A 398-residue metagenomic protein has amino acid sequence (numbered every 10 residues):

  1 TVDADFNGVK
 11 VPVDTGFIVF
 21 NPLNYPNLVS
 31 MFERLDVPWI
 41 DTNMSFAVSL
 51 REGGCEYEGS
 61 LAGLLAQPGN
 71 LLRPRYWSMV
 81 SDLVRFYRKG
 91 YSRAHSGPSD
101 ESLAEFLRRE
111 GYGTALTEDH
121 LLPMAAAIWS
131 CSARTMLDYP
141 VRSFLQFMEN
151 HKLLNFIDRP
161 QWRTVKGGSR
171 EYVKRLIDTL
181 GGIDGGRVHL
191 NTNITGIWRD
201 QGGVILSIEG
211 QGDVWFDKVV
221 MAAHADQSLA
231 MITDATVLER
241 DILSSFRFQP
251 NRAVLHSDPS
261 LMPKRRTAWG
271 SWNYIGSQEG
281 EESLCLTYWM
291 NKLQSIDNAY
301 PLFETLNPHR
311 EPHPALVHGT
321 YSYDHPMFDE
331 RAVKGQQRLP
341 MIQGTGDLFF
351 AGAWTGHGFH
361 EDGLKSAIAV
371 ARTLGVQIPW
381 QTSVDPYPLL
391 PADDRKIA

Functional and structural regions predicted by a protein language model:
T1-V19: Conserved N-terminal glycine-rich FAD pyrophosphate-binding loop of Rossmann-like flavoproteins
D3, S60-L61, E281-A398: Conserved flavin/dinucleotide-binding core of flavoenzymes
G8, E52-G54, E209-Q211: Glycine-centered tight beta-turn/hairpin loop motif at sheet-sheet or coil-to-beta transitions
V11-V13, N21-Q146: Mobile amphipathic helical/loop "lid" adjacent to a hydrophobic cofactor/ligand pocket
P12, I40, R187-H189, F349: General small-molecule cofactor/ligand-binding pocket signal
E33, I232-D234, D362-G363: Short amphipathic alpha-helical segments
Q146-L206, G210, V214-D217: Helical element adjacent to the flavin cofactor pocket in flavoenzyme catalytic cores
T192-P326: Mid-domain catalytic core of redox enzymes that form a hydrophobic substrate pocket/lid adjacent to a catalytic redox
